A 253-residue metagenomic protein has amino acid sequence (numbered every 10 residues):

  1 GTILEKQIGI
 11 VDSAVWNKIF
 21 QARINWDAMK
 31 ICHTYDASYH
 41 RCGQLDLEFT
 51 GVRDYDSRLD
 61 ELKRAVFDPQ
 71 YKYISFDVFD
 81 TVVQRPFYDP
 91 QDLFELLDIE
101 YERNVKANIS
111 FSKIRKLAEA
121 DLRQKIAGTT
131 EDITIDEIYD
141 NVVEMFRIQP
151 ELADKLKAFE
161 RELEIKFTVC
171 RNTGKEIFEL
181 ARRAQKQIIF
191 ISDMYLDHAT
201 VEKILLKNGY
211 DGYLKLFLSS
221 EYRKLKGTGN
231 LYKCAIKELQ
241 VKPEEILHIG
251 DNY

Functional and structural regions predicted by a protein language model:
G1-F76: Non-catalytic pre-domain segments flanking phosphatase-related domains
K63-I114: Active-site neighborhood of HAD-like aspartate-dependent phosphohydrolases
D68-P69, A184-K186, L239-P243: Glycine-rich phosphate-binding loop signature in dinucleotide/nucleotide-binding domains
V83-D89, H198-I204, G227-N230: A short acidic (Asp/Glu
E95-F159: A metal-dependent, Asp-based hydrolase signature
P150-L206, L216-L218: Substrate-recognition element of Asp-dependent hydrolases with the DxDx(T/V) motif
Y222-K226: Catalytic cores of eukaryotic secretory-pathway lumenal/extracellular enzymes that build and remodel glycoconjugates
G229-Y253: Conserved Lys-Pro-Asp/Glu-containing loop-to-beta segment of HAD-superfamily phosphomonoesterases, centered on
